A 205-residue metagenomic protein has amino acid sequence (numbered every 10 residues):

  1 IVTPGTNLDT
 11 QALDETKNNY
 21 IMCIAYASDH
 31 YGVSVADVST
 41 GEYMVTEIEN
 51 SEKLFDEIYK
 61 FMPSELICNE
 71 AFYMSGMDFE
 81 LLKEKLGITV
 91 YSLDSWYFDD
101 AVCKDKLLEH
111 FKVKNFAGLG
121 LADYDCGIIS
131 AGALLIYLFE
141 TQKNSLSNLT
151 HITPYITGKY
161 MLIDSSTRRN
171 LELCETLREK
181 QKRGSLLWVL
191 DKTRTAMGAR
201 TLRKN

Functional and structural regions predicted by a protein language model:
I1-N205: Charged catalytic and DNA/RNA-contacting regions of genome-maintenance and nucleic-acid-processing enzymes
